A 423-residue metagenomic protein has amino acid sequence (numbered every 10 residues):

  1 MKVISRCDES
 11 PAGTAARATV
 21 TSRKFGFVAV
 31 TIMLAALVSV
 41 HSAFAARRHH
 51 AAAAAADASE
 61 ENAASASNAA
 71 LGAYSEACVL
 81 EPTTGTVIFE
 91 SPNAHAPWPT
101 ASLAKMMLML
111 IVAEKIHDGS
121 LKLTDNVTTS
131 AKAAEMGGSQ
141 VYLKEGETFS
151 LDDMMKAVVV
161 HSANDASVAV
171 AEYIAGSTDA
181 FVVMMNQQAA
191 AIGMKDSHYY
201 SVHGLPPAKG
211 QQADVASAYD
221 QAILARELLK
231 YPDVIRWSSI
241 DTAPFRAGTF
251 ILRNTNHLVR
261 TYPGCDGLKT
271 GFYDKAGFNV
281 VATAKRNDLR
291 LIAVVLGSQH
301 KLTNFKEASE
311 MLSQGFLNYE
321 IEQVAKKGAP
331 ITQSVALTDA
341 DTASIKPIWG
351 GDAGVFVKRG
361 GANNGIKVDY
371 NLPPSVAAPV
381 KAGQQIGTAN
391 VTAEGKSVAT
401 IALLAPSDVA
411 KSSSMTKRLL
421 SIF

Functional and structural regions predicted by a protein language model:
M1-S22: N-terminal secretory signal peptides that target proteins for export/translocation
A29-L37: Bacterial N-terminal signal peptides
V40-A45: Sec/Tat signal peptide C-region and signal peptidase I cleavage site
A46-I223, L228-P232: Active-site-adjacent loops and short helices of periplasmic peptidoglycan-processing enzymes
Q212-F423: Domain-terminus/edge residues, biased toward the C-terminal soluble/receptor-binding domains of extracytoplasmic
